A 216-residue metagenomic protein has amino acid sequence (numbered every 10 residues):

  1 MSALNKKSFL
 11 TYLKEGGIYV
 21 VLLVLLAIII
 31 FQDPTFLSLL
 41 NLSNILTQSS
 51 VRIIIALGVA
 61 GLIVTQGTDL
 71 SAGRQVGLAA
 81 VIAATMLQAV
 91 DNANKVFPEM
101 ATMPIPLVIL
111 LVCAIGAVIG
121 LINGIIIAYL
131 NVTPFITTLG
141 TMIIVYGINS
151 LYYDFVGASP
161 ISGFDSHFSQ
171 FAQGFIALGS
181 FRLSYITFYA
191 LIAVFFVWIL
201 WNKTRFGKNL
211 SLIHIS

Functional and structural regions predicted by a protein language model:
M1-G16, L37: Transmembrane alpha-helical segments of polytopic membrane transport and secretion proteins
G16-V20, I45, R74-L78, P106-A114 (+2 more regions): Hydrophobic alpha-helical transmembrane segments
V21, L25, V51-V59, A79-A83 (+4 more regions): Alpha-helical transmembrane segments in multi-pass membrane proteins
V21-L37, Y152-Y153, W198-G207: Structural signal for alpha-helical transmembrane segments and their membrane-water exit/capping regions in multi-pass
V24, I28-Q32, L37-D91, I125-V132: Single transmembrane alpha-helix segments in multi-pass membrane proteins
A93-M142: Alpha-helical transmembrane segments within multi-pass membrane transporters and channels
P134-T204, S211: Transmembrane helix-bundle core of multi-pass membrane transporters and related energy-transducing complexes
H214-I215: Conserved small/polar residues in nucleotide/adenosyl-binding loops
